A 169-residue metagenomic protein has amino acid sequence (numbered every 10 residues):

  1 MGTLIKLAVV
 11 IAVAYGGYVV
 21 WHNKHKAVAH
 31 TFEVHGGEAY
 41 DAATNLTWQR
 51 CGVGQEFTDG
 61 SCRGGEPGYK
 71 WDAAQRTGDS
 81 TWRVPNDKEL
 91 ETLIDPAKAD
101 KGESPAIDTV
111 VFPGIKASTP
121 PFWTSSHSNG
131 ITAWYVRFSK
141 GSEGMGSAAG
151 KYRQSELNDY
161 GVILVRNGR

Functional and structural regions predicted by a protein language model:
M1-T3: Short, low-complexity patches enriched in S/T/P/G
I5-G17: Hydrophobic membrane-insertion alpha-helices, especially the h-region of bacterial N-terminal signal peptides
W21-V34: Ser/Thr/Pro/Gly-rich low-complexity linker/stalk segments immediately outside membranes or between
E33, D41, D95, Y135-G146: Acidic/polar residues at beta-strand termini and the immediately following turn/coil
G37, D41-L90, I94-P96, G161 (+1 more regions): Short aromatic-cysteine micro-motif
T58-P67, K101-V110, G144-Q154: Surface-exposed intrinsically disordered loops and tails
G68, D72-T81, D87-K140: An exposed tryptophan-centered "aromatic clamp" motif
P121, A149-R169: Short, structured beta-strand segments at or near domain termini in extracellular proteins/domains
